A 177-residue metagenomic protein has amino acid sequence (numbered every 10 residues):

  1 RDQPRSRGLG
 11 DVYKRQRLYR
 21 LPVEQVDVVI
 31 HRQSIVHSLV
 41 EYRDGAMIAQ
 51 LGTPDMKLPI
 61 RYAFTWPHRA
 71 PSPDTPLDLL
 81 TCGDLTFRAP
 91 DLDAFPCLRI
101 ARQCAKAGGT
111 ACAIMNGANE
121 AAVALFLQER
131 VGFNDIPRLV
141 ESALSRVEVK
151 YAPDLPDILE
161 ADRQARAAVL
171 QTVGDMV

Functional and structural regions predicted by a protein language model:
R1, G10-V177: Catalytic, metal-anchored helix/loop core of enzyme active sites in primary metabolism
P4: Cationic, low-complexity basic patches in intrinsically disordered or flexible, solvent-exposed regions
